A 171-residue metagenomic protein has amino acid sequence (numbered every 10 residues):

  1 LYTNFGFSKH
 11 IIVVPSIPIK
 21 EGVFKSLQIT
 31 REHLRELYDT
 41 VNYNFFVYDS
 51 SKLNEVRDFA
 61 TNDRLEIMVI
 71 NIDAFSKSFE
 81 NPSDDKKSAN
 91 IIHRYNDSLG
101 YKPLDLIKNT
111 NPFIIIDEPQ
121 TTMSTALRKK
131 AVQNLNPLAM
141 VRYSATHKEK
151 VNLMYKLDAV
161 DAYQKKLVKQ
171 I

Functional and structural regions predicted by a protein language model:
L1-I171: RecA-like P-loop NTPase motor core of helicase/translocase proteins
